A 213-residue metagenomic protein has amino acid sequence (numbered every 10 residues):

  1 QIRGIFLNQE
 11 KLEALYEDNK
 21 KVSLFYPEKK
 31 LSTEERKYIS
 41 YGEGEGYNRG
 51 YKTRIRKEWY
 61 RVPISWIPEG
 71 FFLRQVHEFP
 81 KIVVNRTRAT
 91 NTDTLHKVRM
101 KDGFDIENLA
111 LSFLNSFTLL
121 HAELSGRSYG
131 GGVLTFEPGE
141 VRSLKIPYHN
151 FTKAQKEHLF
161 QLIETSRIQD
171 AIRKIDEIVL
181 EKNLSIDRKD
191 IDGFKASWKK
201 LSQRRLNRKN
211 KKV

Functional and structural regions predicted by a protein language model:
Q1-A154, H158-Q161: Polybasic, glycine- and aromatic-enriched phosphate-binding surface used to engage nucleic acids
G42, N150-V213: Non-catalytic DNA-recognition/assembly elements of restriction-modification systems
